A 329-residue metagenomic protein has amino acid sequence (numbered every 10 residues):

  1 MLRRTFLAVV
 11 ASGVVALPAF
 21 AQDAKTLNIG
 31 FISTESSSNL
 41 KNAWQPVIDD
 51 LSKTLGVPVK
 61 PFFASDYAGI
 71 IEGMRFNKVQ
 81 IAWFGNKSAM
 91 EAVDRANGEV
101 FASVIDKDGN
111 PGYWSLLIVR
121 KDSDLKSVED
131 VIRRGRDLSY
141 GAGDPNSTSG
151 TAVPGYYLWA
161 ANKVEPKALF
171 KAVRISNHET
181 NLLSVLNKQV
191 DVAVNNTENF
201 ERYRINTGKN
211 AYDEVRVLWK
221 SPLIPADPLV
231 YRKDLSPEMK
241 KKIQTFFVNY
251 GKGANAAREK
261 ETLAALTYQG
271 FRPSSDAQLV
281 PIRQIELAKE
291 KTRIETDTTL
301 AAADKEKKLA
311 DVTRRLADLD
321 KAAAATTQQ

Functional and structural regions predicted by a protein language model:
R3-L7: N-terminal export leaders
A8-A16: Bacterial N-terminal signal peptides
L17-A21: Sec/Tat signal peptide C-region and signal peptidase I cleavage site
A24-S52, A64, K87, N110-N187: Bilobed "Venus flytrap"/periplasmic-binding protein-like clamshell domains and structurally analogous long
N28, I32-S33, L40, D106-L116 (+2 more regions): Periplasmic-binding protein-like
E35-S36, N42-P46, K242-Q329: An extracytoplasmic/periplasmic, membrane-proximal ligand-sensing/linker region
A68-A82, R95, Y113, H178-A193 (+1 more regions): Short helices/loops that flank or line small-molecule/ion binding pockets
N86-A96, W159-N162, L186-N187, D191-Y212 (+1 more regions): A ligand-binding cleft/hinge motif common to bilobed small-molecule-binding domains
